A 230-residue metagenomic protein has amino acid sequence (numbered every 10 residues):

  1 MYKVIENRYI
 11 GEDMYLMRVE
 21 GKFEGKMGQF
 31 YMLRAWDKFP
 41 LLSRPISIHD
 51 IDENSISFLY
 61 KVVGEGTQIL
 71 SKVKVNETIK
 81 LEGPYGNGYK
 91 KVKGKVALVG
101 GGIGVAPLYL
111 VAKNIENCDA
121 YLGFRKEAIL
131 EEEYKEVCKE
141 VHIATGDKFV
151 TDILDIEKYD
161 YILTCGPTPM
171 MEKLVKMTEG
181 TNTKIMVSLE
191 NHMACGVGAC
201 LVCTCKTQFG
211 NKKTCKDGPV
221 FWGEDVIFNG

Functional and structural regions predicted by a protein language model:
M1-V75: Ferredoxin-reductase
L33, K80-L81, C205: A generic structural signal for residues embedded in beta-strands
W36-D37, P84, Q208: Short, surface-exposed secondary-structure boundary micro-motifs
K38-L42, E179, G230: N-terminal [4Fe-4S]-dependent radical SAM core
F39-I46, G86-G94, C215: Short, Lys/Arg- and Gly-enriched loop/turn segments at beta-strand edges
E65-A194: FNR/FR-type flavoprotein reductase catalytic core
E190-P219: Local cysteine-cluster metal-coordination motifs and their immediate loop/turn environment, predominantly Fe-S cluster
D217-G230: Short microdomains enriched in Cys/His and/or Lys/Arg
